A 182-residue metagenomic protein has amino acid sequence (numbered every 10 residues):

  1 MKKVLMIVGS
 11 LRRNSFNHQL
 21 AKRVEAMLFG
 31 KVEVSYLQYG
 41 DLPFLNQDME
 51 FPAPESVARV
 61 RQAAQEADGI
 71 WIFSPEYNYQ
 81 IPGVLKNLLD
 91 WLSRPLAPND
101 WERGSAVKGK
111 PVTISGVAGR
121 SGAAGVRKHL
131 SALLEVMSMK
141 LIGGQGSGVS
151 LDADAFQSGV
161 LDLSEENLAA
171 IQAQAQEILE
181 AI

Functional and structural regions predicted by a protein language model:
K2-K31: N-terminal beta1-alpha1 ligand-phosphate binding loop
L5, K140-I182: Glycine-rich phosphate/pyrophosphate-binding loop and the adjoining helix
I7-G9, L37, S115: Short hydrophobic segments within beta-strands
F29-S35, M139-K140: A generic structural motif
S35, T113-S115, I142, S147-G148: Hydrophobic/aromatic beta-strand patches that form the interior of the parallel beta-sheet core in alpha/beta enzyme
Q38-E55, A155-V160: N-terminal beta-loop-helix "entrance" segment that forms/cooperates in small-molecule cofactor or anionic ligand
E55-M137: Helix-loop-strand module that forms the ligand-binding subsite of alpha/beta enzymes
